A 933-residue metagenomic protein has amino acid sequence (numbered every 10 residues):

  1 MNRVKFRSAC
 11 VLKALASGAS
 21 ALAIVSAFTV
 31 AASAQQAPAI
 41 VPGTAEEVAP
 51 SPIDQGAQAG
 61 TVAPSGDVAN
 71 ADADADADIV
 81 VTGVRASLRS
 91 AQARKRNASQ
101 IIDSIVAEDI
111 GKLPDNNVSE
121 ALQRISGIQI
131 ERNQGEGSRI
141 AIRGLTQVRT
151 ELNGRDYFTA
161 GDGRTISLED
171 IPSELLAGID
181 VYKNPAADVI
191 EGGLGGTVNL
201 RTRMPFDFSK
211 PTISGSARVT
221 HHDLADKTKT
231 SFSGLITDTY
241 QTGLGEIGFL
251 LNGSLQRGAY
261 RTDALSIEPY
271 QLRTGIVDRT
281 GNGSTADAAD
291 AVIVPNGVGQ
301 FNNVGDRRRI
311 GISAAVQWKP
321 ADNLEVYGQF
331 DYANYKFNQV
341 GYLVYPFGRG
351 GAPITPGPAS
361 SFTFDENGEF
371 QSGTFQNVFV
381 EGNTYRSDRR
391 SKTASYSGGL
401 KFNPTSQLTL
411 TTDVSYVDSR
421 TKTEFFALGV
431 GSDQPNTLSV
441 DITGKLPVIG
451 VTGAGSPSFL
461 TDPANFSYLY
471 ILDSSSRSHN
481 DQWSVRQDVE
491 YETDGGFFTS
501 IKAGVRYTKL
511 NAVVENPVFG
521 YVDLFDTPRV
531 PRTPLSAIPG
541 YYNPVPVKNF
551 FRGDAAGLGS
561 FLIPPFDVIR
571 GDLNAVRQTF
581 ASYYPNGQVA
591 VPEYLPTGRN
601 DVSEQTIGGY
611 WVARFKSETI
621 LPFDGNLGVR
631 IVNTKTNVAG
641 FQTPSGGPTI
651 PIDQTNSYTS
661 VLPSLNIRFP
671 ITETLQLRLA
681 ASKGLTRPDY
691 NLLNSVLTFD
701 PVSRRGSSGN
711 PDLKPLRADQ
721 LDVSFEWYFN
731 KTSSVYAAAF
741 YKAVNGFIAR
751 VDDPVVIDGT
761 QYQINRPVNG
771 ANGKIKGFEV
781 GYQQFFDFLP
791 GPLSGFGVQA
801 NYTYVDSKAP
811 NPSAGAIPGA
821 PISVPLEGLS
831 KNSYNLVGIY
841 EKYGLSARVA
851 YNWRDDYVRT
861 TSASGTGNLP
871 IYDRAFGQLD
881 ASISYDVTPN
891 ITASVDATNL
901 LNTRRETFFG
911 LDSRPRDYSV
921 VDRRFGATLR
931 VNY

Functional and structural regions predicted by a protein language model:
D76, V80-G111, S138-R139, V148 (+2 more regions): N-terminal periplasmic "start-of-domain" segments of outer-membrane beta-barrel proteins
S119-T159: Extracytoplasmic beta-strand/coil segments of soluble accessory domains associated with Gram-negative outer-membrane
I125, I171-S216, T262, P790: A beta-strand signature from Gram-negative outer-membrane beta-barrel systems, especially the internal plug domain
R155-K183, G234: Short acidic/polar hinge/loop motifs at secondary-structure boundaries that mediate gating or recognition
A225-D365, D388-G399, P404, P663-L665: Transmembrane beta-barrel wall of Gram-negative outer-membrane proteins
G382-T393, G598-E604, L685-Y736, Y741-V744 (+5 more regions): Outer-membrane beta-barrel signature, preferentially recognizing the C-terminal barrel domain of Gram-negative
F740-V744, V755, Q761-T861, L901: Gram-negative outer-membrane beta-barrel transporters
N852-S862, S884-Y933: C-terminal beta-signal and adjacent terminal beta-strands/loops of Gram-negative outer-membrane beta-barrel proteins
